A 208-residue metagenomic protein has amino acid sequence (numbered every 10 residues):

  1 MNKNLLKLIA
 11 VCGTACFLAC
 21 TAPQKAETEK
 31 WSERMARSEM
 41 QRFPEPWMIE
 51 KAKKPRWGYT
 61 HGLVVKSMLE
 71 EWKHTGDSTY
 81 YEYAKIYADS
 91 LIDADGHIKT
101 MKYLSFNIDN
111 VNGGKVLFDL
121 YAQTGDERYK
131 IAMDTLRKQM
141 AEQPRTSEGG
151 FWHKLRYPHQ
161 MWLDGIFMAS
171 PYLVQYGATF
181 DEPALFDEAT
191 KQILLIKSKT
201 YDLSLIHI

Functional and structural regions predicted by a protein language model:
M1-E27: Bacterial Sec-dependent N-terminal signal peptides
P23-I92, E127-T135, Q139, Q143 (+1 more regions): Low-complexity, Ser/Thr/Pro/Gly-enriched N-terminal "stalk/linker" regions
W57-K73, S105-A122, W162-A178: Well-ordered alpha-helical segments within folded domains of soluble proteins
D77-F118: Mid-chain, structured segments of secreted extracytoplasmic proteins
V111-M168: Extracytoplasmic mature domains of secreted/periplasmic and thylakoid-lumen proteins
Y121-G125, L173-S198: Basic phosphate/pyrophosphate-binding loop/patch that engages nucleotide-derived ligands
I206-I208: Conserved small/polar residues in nucleotide/adenosyl-binding loops
